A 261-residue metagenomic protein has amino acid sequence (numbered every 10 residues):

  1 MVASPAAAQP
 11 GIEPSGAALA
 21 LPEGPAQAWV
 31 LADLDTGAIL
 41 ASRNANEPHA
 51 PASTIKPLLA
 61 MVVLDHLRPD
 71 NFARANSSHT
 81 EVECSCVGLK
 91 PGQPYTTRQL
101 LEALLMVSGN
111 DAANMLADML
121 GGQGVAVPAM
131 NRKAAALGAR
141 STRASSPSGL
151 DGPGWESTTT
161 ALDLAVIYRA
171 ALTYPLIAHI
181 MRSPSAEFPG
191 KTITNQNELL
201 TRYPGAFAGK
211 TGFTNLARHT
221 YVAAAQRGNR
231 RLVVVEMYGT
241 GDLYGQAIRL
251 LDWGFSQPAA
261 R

Functional and structural regions predicted by a protein language model:
M1-Q9: Secretory targeting and sorting signals
A8-L162, P175: Active-site-adjacent loops and short helices of periplasmic peptidoglycan-processing enzymes
G11-Q27, G122-R261: Penicillin-recognizing serine hydrolase domain
